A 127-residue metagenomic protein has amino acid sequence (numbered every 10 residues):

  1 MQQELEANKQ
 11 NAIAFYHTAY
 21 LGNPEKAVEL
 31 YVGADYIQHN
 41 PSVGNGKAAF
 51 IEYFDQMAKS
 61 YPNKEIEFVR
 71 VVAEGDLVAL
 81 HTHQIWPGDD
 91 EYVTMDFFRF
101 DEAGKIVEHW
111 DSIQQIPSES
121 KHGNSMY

Functional and structural regions predicted by a protein language model:
M1-Y127: C-terminal and inter-domain tail/linker signature
